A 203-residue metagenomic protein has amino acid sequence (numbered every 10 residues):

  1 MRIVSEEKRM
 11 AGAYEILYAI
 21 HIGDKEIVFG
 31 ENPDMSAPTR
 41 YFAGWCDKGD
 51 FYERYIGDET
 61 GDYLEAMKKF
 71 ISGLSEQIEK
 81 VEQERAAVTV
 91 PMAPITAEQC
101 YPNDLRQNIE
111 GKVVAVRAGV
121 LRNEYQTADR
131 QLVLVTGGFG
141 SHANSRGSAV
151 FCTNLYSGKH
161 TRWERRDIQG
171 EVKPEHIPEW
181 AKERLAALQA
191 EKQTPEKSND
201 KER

Functional and structural regions predicted by a protein language model:
M1-A19: Negatively charged, low-complexity tracts enriched in Asp/Glu with abundant Ser/Thr
I27-G57: Short aromatic-glycine-(Arg/Gly/Cys) micro-motifs in beta-strand/loop hairpins
G57-D62, Q107, E124-L132: Short coil-to-beta-strand transition motifs
G61-E76: A short, charged, amphipathic alpha-helix used as a generic interaction element across diverse proteins
S75-N123: Mixed-charge, Lys/Arg-rich low-complexity intrinsically disordered regions
I109-V116, Q131-T136, T153-A190: Preference for solvent-exposed, low-hydrophobicity sequence contexts
K112-V150: Short beta-strand-centered aromatic/proline hotspots
A190-R203: Non-Sec secretion/translocation targeting segments of pathogen effectors
